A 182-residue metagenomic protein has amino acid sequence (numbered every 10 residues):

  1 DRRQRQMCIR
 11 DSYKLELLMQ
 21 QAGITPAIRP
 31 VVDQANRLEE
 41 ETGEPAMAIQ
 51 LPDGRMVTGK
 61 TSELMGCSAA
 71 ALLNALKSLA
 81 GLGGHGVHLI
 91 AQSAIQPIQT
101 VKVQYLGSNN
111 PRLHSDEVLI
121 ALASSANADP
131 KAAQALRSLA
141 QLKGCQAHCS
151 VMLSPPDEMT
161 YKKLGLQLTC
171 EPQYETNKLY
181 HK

Functional and structural regions predicted by a protein language model:
D1-I9: Single conserved hydrophobic/aromatic residue that forms the stacking wall/gate of nucleotide- or nucleobase-binding
D11-S12, M19, Q34, I90-K182: C-terminal binding/interaction regions
L18-D116, A126: Conserved mixed alpha/beta catalytic, RNA-binding, or beta-rich assembly cores of soluble enzyme, regulatory
